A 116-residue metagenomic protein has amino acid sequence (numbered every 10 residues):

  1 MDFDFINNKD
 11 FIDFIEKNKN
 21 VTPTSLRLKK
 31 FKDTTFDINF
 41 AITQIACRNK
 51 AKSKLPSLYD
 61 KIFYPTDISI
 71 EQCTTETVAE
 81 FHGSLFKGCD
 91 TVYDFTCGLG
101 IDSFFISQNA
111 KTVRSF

Functional and structural regions predicted by a protein language model:
M1-F116: SAM-dependent transferase fold signal centered on methyltransferase-like domains, encompassing both Class I
